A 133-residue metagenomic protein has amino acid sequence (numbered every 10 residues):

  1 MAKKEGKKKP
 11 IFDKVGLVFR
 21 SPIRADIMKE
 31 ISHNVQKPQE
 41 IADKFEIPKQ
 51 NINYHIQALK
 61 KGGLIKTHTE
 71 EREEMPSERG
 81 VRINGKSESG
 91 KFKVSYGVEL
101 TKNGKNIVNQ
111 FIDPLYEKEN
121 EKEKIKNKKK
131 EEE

Functional and structural regions predicted by a protein language model:
A2-I11, K29, N84-E133: Amphipathic alpha-helical dimerization/coiled-coil segments that flank or bridge DNA-binding/regulatory modules
L17-R24: Short helix-coil-helix linker/hinge
P22, H33-Q39: Short capping segments at the starts of secondary-structure elements
A25-I31: Hydrophobic residues on short alpha-helical segments
E40-K44: A short acidic, leucine-rich amphipathic alpha-helix
Q50: Key DNA-contact positions within bacterial/archaeal DNA-binding proteins
I56-Q57: Short, hydrophobic-biased segments on the C-terminal half of alpha helices that form "recognition helices"
K60-E73: A short, conserved structural fragment
